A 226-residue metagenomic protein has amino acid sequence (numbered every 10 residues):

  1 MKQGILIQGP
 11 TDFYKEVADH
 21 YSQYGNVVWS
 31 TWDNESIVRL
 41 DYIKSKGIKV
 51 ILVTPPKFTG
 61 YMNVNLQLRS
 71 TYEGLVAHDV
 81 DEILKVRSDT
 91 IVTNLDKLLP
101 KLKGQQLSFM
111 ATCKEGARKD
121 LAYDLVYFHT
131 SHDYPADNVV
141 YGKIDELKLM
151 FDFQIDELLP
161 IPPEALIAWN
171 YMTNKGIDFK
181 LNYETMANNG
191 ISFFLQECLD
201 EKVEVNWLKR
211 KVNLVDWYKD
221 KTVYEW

Functional and structural regions predicted by a protein language model:
M1-F13: N-proximal low-complexity "stem/linker" segments adjacent to membrane-targeting elements
K2-G4, S22-W29, I48: Short loop->beta transition adjacent to catalytic acidic/histidine clusters or analogous donor-positioning motifs
P10-F13, T31-V38, C113-G116, V126: Short, polar loop motifs at secondary-structure junctions
T11-Q23: Short, well-formed alpha-helical segments that are part of the catalytic scaffolds of diverse glycosyltransferases
E16-A18, R39-D41, M62, N94-L99 (+1 more regions): A short acidic (Asp/Glu
S30-A77: Active-site-proximal specificity loops/subdomain of glycosyltransferases
D81-I91: Short beta-strand-to-loop acidic/aromatic patch adjacent to the donor-nucleotide binding site
V92-P100, Q105-W226: Catalytic core and acceptor-binding pocket of nucleotide-sugar-dependent glycosyltransferases
